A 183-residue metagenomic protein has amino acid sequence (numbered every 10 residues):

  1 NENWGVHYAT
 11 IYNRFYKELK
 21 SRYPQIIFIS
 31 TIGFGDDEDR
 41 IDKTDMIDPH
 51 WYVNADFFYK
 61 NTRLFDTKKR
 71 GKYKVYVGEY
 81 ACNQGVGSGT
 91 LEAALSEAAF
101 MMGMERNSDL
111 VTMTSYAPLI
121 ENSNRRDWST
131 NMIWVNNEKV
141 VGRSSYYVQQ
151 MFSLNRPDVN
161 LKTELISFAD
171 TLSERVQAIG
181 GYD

Functional and structural regions predicted by a protein language model:
N1-N107: Active-site neighborhood of glycoside hydrolase catalytic domains
K72-A178: Aromatic/acidic polysaccharide-binding cleft in carbohydrate-active enzymes
